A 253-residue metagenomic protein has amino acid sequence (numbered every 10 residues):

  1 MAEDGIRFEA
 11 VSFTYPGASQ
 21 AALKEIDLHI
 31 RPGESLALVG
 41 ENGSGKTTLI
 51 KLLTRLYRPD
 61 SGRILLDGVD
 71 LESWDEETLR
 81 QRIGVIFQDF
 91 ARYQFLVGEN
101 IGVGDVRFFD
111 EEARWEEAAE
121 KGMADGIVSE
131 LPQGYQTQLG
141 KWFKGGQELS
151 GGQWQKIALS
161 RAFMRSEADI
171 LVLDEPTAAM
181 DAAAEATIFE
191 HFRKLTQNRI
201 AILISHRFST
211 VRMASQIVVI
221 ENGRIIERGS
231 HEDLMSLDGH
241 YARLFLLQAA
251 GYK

Functional and structural regions predicted by a protein language model:
M1-K253: ABC-type nucleotide-binding domain
